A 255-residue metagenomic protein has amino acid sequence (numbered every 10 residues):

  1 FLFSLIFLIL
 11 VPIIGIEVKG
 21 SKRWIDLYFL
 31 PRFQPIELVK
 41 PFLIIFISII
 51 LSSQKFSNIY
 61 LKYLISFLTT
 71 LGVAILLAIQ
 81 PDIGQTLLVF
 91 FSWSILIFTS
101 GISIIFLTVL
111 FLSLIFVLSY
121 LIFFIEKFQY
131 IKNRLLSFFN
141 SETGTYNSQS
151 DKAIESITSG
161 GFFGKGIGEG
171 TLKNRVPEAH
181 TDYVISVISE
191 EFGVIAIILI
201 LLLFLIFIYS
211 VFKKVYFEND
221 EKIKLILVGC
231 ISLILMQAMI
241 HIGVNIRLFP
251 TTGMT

Functional and structural regions predicted by a protein language model:
F1-Y146, S186, E190-V244: Hydrophobic alpha-helical transmembrane segments of multi-pass inner membrane proteins, especially in bacterial systems
F128, L136, Y146-Q149, F163-G168 (+1 more regions): Alpha-helical transmembrane segments and terminal signal-anchor/GPI-anchor hydrophobic tails, characterized by long
T145-Y146, K173, L248: Replace "in large, NTP-powered and nucleic-acid-processing enzymes" with "in large, NTP-powered factors and other
G161-I195: Long extracytoplasmic/lumenal interhelical loops at the membrane interface of multi-pass membrane proteins
N245-T255: Extracellular/periplasmic helix-loop-helix junctions in multi-pass membrane proteins
